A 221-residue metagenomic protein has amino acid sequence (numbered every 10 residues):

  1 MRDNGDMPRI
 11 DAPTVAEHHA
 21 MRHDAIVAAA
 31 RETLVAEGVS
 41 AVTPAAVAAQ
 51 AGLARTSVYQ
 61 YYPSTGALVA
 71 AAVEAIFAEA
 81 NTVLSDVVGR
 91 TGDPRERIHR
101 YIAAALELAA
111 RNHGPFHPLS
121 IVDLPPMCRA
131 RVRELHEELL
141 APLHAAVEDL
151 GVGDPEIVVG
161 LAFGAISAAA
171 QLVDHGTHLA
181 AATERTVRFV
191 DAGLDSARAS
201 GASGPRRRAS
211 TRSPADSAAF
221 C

Functional and structural regions predicted by a protein language model:
M1-M21, T91, R198-C221: N-terminal intrinsically disordered/low-complexity leader segments
N4, A103-L108, G153-G193, R208 (+1 more regions): Hydrophobic alpha-helical segments that form the core of small-molecule binding pockets and/or dimer interfaces
M21-A30, V47, A72-A80, L84 (+1 more regions): Generic hydrophobic, amphipathic alpha-helix propensity
A25, A29, T33-A67, A71: Helix-turn-helix
T43, G114-S120, G201-S203: Short, hydrophobic secondary-structure boundary micro-motifs
A67, L106-A141, Q171-L172, G176: Short secondary-structure transition hinges
A71, S85-R111, A162: Hydrophobic alpha-helical connector segments
A78-N81, P126-G160, Q171, A181-E184: Amphipathic alpha-helical packing segments from all-alpha helical-bundle domains
